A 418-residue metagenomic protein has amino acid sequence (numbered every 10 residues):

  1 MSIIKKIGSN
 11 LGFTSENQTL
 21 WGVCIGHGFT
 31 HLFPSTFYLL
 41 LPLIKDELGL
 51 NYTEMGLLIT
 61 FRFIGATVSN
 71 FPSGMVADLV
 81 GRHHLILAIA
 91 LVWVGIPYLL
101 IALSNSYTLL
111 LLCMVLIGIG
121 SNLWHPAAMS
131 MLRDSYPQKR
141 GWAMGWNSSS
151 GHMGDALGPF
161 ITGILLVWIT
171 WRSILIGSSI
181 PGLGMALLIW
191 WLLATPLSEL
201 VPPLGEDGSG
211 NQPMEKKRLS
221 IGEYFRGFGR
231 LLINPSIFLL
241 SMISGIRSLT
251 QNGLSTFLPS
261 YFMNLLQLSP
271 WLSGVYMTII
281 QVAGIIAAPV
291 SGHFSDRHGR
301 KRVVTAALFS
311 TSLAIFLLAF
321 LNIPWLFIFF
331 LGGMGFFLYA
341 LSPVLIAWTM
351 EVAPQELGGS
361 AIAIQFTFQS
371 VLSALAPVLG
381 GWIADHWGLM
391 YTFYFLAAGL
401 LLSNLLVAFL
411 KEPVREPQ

Functional and structural regions predicted by a protein language model:
S2-T14, V201-L239: Juxtamembrane intracellular "pre-TM" segments in multi-pass secondary transporters
S35, F63-F71, D155-A156, Q281-P289 (+1 more regions): Residue-level signature of mid-helix packing/kink "hotspots" within the transmembrane helices of 12-pass Major
F37-Y38, N234-I285: Extracytoplasmic gate region of multi-pass secondary transporters
S69-R82, A287-G299, A384-D385: Helix-to-loop junctions at the C-terminal end of transmembrane segments in multipass secondary transporters
L85-L99, R302-L317: Structural signature of the two symmetry-related core transmembrane helices
C113-M153: Cytoplasmic helix-loop-helix junction between adjacent transmembrane helices in 12-TM secondary transporters
N147-S198: Helix-loop-helix hairpin linking two adjacent transmembrane segments in secondary transporters
S179-G210, S403-K411: C-terminal membrane-cytosol helix-exit motif in multi-pass small-molecule transporters
